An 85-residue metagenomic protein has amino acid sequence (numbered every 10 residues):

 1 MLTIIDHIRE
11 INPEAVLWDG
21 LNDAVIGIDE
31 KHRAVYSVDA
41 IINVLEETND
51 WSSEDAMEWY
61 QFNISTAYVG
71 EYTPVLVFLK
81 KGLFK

Functional and structural regions predicted by a protein language model:
M1-K85: C-terminal alpha-helical interaction appendages
